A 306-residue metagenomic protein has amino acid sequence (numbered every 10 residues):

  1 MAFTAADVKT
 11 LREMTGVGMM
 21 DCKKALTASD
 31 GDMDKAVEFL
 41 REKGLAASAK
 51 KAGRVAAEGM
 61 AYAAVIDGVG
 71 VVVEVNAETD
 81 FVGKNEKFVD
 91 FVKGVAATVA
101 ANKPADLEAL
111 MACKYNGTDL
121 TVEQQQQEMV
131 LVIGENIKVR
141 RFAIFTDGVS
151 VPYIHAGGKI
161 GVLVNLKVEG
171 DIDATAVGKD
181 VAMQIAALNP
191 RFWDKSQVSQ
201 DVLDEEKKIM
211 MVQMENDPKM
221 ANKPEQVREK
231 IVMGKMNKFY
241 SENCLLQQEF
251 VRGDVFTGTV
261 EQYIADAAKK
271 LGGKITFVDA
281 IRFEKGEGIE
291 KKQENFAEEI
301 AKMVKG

Functional and structural regions predicted by a protein language model:
A2-G306: N-terminal assembly/interaction segments in proteins that build large macromolecular machines
